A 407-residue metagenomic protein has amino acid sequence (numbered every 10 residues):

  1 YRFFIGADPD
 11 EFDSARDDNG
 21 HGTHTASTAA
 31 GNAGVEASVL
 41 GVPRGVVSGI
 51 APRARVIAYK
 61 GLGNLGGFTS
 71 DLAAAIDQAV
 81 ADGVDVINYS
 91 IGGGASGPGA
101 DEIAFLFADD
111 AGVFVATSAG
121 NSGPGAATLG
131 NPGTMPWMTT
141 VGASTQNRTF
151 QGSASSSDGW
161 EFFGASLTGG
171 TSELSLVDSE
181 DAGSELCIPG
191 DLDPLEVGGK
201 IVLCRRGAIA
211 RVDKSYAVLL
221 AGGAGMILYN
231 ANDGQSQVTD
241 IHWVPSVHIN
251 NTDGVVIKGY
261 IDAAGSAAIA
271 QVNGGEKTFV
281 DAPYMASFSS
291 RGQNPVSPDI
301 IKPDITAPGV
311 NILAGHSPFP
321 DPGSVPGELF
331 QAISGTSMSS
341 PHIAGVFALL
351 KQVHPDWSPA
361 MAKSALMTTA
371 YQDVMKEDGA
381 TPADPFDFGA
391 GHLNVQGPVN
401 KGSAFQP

Functional and structural regions predicted by a protein language model:
Y1-P407: Loop-rich non-cytosolic ectodomains and luminal regions
